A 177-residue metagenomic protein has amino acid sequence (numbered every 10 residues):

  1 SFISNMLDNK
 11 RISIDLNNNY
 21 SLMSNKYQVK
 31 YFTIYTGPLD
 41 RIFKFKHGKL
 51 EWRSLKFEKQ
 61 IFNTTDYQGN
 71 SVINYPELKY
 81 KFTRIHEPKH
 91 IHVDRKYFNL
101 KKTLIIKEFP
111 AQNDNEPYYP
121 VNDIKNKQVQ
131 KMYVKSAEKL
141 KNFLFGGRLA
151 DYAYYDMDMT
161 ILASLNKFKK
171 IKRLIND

Functional and structural regions predicted by a protein language model:
L7-S21: A conserved beta-strand/loop element that lines the FAD pocket in flavoprotein oxidoreductases
D8, N25-V29, E138: Flexible, charged surface loops at secondary-structure boundaries
R11-S13, Y31, F143: Short, conserved active-site loop motifs that form the nucleotide-linked donor/cofactor pocket
I14-L16, Y35, F145: A structural signal for the hydrophobic beta-strands that form the central parallel beta-sheet of Rossmann-like
N18-Y133: Mid-domain catalytic core of redox enzymes that form a hydrophobic substrate pocket/lid adjacent to a catalytic redox
I85, A150-Y152, N176: N-terminal targeting/anchoring "stem" of glycan-biosynthesis enzymes
A137-Y154, T160-A163: Short FAD-binding loop at a beta-strand-to-alpha-helix junction that anchors the flavin cofactor in diverse
I161-D177: Internal hydrophobic alpha-helix adjacent to the cofactor/substrate pocket in enzyme cavities
